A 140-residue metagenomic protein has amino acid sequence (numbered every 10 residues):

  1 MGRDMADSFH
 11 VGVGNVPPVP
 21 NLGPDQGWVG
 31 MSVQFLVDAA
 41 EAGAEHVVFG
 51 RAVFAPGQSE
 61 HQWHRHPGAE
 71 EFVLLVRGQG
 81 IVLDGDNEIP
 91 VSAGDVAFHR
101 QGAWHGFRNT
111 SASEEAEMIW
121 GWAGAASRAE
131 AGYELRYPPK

Functional and structural regions predicted by a protein language model:
M1-V47, Q62, G132-K140: A short, N-terminal "cap"/entry segment at the start of jelly-roll beta-barrel domains of the cupin/DSBH fold
W28, A42-H46, P67, V91 (+1 more regions): A generic fold-level signal
S32, E45-G50, A69-E71, G78 (+2 more regions): A generic structural signal for short beta-strands and their flanking turns/coil linkers
V33-F35, F49-V53, F72, E88 (+2 more regions): Conserved hydrophobic/aromatic beta-strand scaffold that supports enzyme active sites
E41-E45, F54-E60, Q79, A126: Short, charged/polar surface micro-motifs in flexible loops or helix N-caps
E45, S92-A93, Q101-R128: Ligand-binding loop in jelly-roll beta-barrel domains
S59-A93, A103: A short beta-strand-loop-beta hairpin characteristic of the jelly-roll/cupin
